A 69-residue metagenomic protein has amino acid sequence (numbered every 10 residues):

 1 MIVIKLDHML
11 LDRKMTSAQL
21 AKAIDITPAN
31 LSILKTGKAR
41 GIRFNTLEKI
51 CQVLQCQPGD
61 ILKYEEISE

Functional and structural regions predicted by a protein language model:
M1-M15: A short, Lys/Arg-rich alpha-helix, primarily the initiator
D7, A18, E48: Residues within the helices of the helix-turn-helix
L10, A21, C51: The alpha-helix within a helix-turn-helix
L11, D25, T36, E66: Residue-level detection of the helix-turn-helix DNA-binding "recognition helix"
M15-I33: Short alpha-helical DNA-recognition segment
K38-K49: Short, basic-rich loop-to-helix N-cap that marks the start of a DNA-contacting helix
Q55-E69: Short C-terminal boundary/hinge segments that cap the last helix of small helical domains
